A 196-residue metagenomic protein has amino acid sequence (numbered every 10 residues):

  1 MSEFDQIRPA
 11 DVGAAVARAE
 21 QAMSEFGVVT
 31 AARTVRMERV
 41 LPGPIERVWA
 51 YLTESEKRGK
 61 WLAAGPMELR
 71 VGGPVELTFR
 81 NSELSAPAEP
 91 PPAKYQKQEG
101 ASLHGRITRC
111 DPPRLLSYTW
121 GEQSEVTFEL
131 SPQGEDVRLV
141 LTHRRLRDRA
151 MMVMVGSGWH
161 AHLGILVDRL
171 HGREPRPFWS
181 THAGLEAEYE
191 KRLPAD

Functional and structural regions predicted by a protein language model:
M1-R70: Hydrophobic ligand-binding cavity/cleft-lining segments
E3-P9, R109, S117-L166: Beta-strand/loop substructures that line and gate deep hydrophobic ligand-binding cavities in soluble
A31, Q96-A101, W120-E122, Q133: A generic structural micro-feature
R36, G100-H104, Q123-T127: Short, surface-exposed coil-to-beta transition loops
W49-L52, W61, G105, W120-G121 (+1 more regions): Tryptophan-centric aromatic hotspots in well-structured domains and transmembrane helices
S55-G100, F178-G184: Short beta-edge strand/loop motif at the mouth of beta-sheet-based domains
R70-E76, R109-S117: Short, hydrophobic/aromatic-rich segments at coil-to-beta transitions
R169-D196: Short, highly charged C-terminal tails/helix-capping segments
